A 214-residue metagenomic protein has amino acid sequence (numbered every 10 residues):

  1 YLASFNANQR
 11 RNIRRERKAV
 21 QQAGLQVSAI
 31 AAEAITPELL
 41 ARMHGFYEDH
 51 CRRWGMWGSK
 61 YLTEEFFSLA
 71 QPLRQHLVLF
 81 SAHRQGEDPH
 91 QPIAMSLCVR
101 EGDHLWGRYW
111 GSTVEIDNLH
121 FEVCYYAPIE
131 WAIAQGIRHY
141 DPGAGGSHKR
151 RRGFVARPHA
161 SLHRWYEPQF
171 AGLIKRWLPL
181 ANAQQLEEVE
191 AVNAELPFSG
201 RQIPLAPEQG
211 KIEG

Functional and structural regions predicted by a protein language model:
Y1-N118, H163-R164, L196-G214: A conserved beta-strand-loop-helix scaffold within acyl/acetyltransferase catalytic domains
A3-F5, L40-M43, R108-G111, H120-E122 (+3 more regions): Surface-exposed beta-strand edges and their flanking turn/coil or helix-capping segments
F5, Q9, G24, Y47-G55 (+5 more regions): A generic secondary-structure signal for well-formed alpha-helical elements
R10-N12, R52, E65-F67, H90 (+5 more regions): Sparse, context-dependent recognition of short Cys/His-centered cofactor- or disulfide-binding micro-motifs
R11-R17, H50, F66, P128-W131 (+3 more regions): Short, surface-exposed linear patches
V20-G24, G58-Y61, V114, Y126-E130 (+3 more regions): Short C-terminal domain-edge/linker segments immediately following a structured domain
G24, P142-G214: Conserved catalytic-core subdomain
G102-P168: Acyl-donor binding region in acyl/amide transferases
